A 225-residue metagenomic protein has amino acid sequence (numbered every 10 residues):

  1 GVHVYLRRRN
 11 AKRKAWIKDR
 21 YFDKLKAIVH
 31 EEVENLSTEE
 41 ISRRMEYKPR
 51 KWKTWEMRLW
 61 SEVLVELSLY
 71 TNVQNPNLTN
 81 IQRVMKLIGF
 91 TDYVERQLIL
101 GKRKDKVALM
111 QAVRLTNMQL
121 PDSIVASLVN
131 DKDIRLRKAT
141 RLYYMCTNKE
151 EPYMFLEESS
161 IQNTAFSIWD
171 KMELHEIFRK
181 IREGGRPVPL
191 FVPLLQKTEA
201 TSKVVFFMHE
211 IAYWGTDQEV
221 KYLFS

Functional and structural regions predicted by a protein language model:
V4-L100: N-terminal topogenic membrane-targeting module
A11, I99, R114, V129-N130 (+5 more regions): Alpha-solenoid HEAT/Armadillo repeat architecture
K51, S61, L78, M85-L98 (+4 more regions): Amphipathic alpha-helical scaffolding segments comprising HEAT/armadillo-like alpha-solenoid repeats
N75-M85, V107-N117, K138-K149, I168-E183 (+2 more regions): Structural detector for internal amphipathic alpha-helices that build alpha-solenoid repeat scaffolds
Y93, L100-I124, D133-A139: Structured extramembrane domains adjacent to transmembrane segments
G101-K102, K132-L136, N163-S167, E199-A200 (+1 more regions): Short inter-helical turns and helix N-cap capping residues of alpha-solenoid HEAT/ARM repeat scaffolds
P193, E199-V204: Extended alpha-helical scaffolding segments used for macromolecular assembly and cargo binding
